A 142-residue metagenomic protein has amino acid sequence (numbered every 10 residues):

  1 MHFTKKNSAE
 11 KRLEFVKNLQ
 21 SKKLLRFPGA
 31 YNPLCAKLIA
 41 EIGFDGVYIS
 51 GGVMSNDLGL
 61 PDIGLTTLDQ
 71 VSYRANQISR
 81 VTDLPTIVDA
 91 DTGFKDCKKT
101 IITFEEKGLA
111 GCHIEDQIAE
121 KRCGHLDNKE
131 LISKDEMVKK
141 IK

Functional and structural regions predicted by a protein language model:
M1-G29, P33-I42, K142: N-terminal amphipathic alpha-helix/helix-capping segment at the start of soluble metabolic enzymes
E10-E14, L60-V88, K107, H125-K142: Alpha-helix-loop-beta-strand connector modules within alpha/beta enzyme cores
R26-N32, V47-I49, T86-A90, C112-I114: Hydrophobic faces of well-ordered beta-strands that scaffold small-molecule active sites in alpha/beta enzyme cores
N32, I39, I78, D89 (+2 more regions): Conserved, mostly hydrophobic/aromatic
P33-V53, G108: Catalytic domains of carbohydrate-active enzymes, especially glycoside hydrolases
V47-Q70, T92-D96, H113-D135: Glycine-rich, proline-tolerant flexible connector loops at the mouths of alpha/beta enzymes
C97-F104, L109-C112: An active-site-proximal structural segment forming one wall of the substrate-binding cleft that immediately precedes
